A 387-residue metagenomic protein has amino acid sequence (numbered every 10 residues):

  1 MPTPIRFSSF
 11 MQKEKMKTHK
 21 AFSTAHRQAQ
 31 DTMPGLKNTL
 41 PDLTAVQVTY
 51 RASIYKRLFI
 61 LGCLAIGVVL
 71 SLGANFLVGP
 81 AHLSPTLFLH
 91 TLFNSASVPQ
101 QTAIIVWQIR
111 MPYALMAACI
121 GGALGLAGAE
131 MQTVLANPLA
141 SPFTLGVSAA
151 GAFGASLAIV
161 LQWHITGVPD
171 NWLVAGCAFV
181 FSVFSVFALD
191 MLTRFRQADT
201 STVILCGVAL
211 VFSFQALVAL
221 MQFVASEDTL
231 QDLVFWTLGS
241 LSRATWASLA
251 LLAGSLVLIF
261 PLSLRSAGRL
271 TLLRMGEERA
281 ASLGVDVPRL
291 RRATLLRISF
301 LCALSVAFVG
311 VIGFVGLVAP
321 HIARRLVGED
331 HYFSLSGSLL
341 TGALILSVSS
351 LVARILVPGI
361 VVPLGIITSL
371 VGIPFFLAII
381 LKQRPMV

Functional and structural regions predicted by a protein language model:
P4-M11, K17-V387: Alpha-helical transmembrane segments in inner-membrane proteins
